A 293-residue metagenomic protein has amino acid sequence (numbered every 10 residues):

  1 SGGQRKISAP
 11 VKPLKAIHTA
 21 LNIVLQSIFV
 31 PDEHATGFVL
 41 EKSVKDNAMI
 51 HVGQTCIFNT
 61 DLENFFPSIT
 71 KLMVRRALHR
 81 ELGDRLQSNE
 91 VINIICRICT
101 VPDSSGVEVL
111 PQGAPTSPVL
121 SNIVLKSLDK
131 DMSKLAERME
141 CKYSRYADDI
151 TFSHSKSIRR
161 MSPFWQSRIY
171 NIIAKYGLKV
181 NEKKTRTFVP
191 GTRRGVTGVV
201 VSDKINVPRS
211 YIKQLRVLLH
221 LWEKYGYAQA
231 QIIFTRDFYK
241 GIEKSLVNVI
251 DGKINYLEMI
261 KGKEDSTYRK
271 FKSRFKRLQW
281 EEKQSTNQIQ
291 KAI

Functional and structural regions predicted by a protein language model:
S1, I7-T60, F65-L86, C96-A114 (+3 more regions): Right-hand nucleic-acid polymerase module
N59-N64, G113, S117, R138-K156: Catalytic palm active-site di-aspartate
E90: TRNA-recognition modules of translation machinery and tRNA-sensing kinases, especially anticodon-binding
